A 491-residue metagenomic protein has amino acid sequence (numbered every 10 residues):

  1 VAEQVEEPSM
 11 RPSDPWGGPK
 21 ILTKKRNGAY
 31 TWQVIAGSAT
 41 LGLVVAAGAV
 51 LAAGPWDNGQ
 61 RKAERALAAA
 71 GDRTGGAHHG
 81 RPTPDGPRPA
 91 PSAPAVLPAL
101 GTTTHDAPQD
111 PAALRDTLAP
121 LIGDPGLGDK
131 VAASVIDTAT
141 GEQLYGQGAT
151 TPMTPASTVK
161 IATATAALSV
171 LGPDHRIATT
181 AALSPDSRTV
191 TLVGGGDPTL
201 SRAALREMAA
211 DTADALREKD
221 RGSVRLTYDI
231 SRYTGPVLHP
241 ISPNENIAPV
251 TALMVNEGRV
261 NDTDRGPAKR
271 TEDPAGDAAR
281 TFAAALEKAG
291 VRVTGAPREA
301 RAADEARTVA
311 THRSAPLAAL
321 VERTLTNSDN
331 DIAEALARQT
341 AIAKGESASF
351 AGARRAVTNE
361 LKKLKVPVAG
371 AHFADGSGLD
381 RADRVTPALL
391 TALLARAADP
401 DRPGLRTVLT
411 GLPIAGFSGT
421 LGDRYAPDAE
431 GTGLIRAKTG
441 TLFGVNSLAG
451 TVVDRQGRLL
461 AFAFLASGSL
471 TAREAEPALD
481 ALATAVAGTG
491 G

Functional and structural regions predicted by a protein language model:
P19-V44: N-terminal export and membrane-targeting signals
A46-P91, R176, G491: C-terminal region of N-terminal signal peptides and the immediate post-cleavage residues of exported proteins
D72-P152, A213-D220: Beta-lactamase-like hydrolase cores
G141, T154-P173, L253, T281-L286 (+2 more regions): Active-site SXXK
G146, I342-G491: Small-residue-rich helix-loop
V170-P185, G290-E299, L405-V408: Short, well-structured active-site flanking segments
R188-L200, A204-M208, D214-M254, G258 (+3 more regions): Mid-domain, small-residue-enriched loop/turn segments at the edges of structured enzyme/sensor domains
V260-R406: A small/polar active-site loop signature that marks catalytic segments
